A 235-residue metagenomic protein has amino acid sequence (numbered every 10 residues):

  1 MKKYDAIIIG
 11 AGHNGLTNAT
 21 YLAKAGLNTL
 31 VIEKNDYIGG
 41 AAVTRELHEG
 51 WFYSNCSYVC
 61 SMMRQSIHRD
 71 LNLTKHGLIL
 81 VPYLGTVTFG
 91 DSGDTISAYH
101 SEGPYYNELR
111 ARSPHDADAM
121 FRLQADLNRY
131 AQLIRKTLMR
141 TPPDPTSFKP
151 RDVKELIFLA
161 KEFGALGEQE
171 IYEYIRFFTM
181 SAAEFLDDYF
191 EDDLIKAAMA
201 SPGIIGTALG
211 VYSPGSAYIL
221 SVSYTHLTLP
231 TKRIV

Functional and structural regions predicted by a protein language model:
K2-T146: N-terminal glycine-rich phosphate/pyrophosphate-binding loop and immediately adjacent elements
G39-G40, G206, L227: Glycine-centered small-residue hotspots that permit tight backbone geometry or close packing
S92-P214: Rossmann-like flavin
A217-Y224: Residues forming anionic-ligand binding surfaces in small-molecule and nucleic-acid pockets of primarily soluble enzymes
T225-T231: Conserved small/polar residues in nucleotide/adenosyl-binding loops
